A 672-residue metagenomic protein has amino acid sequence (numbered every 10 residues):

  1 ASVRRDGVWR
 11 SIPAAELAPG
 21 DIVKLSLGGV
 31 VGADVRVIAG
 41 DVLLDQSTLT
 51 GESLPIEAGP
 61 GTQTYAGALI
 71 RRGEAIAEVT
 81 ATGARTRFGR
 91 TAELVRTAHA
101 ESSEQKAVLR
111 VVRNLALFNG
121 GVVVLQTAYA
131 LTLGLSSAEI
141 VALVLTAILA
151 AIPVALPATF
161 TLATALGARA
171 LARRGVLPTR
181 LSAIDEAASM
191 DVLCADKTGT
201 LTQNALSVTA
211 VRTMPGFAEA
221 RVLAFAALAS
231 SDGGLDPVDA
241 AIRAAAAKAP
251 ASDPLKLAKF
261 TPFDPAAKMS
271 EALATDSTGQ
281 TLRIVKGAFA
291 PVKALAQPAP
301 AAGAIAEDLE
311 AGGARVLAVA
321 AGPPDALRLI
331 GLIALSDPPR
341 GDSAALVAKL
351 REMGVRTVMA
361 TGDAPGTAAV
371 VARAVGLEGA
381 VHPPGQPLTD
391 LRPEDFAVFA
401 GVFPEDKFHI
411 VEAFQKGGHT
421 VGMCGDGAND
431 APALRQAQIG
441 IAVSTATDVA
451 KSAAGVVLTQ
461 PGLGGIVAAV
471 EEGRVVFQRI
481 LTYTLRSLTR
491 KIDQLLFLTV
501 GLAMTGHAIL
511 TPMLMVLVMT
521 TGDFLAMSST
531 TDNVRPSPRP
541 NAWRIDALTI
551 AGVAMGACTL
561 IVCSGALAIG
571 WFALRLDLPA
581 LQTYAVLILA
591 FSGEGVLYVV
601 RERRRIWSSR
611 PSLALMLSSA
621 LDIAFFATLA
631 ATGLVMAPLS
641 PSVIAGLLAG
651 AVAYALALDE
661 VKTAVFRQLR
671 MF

Functional and structural regions predicted by a protein language model:
A1, A84, V95-R174, R351 (+6 more regions): Hydrophobic alpha-helical segments characteristic of transmembrane helices in integral membrane transporters
A1-L109, R315-A318, L388-A397, G401: Cytosolic catalytic regions of P-type ion-transporting ATPases
A1-R4, F88-V95, T132, I140 (+6 more regions): Juxtamembrane helix-loop transition segments at the membrane interface in multi-pass membrane proteins
D6-V8, A18, T80-G83, V95-H99 (+12 more regions): Conserved beta-strand/loop elements of the cytosolic catalytic core of P-type E1-E2 ATPases, chiefly in the P-domain
L43-D45, T50, Q203-L223, V371-G376 (+4 more regions): Basic, amphipathic juxtamembrane/active-site segments that coordinate anionic phosphate or diphosphate groups
Q126-A130, A163-T164, G234, G379-M423 (+4 more regions): Membrane-embedded transport module
L133-I148, L156-A158, V176-D185, T505-L517 (+2 more regions): Membrane-water interface of transmembrane alpha-helices in multipass transporters/channels
S189-L329, L335, A348-K349, T357 (+6 more regions): Cytosolic catalytic regions of ATP/NTP-dependent phosphoryl-transfer enzymes
